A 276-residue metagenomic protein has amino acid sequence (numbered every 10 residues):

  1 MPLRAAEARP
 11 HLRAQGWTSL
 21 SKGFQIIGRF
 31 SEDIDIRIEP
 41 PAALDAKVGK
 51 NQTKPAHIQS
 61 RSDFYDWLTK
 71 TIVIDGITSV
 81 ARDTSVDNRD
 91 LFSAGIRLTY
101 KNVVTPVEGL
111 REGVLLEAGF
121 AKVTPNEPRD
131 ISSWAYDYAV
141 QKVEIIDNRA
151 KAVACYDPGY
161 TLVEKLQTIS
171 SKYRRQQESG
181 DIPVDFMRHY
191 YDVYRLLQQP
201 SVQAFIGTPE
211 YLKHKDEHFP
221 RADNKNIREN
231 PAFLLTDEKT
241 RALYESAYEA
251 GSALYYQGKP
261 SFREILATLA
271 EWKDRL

Functional and structural regions predicted by a protein language model:
M1-L12, K22-R29, P40-L276: Structured mid-to-C-terminal alpha-helical surface segments
A14-T18: Glycine-rich beta-strand-to-loop/alpha-helix junction loops that act as flexible
